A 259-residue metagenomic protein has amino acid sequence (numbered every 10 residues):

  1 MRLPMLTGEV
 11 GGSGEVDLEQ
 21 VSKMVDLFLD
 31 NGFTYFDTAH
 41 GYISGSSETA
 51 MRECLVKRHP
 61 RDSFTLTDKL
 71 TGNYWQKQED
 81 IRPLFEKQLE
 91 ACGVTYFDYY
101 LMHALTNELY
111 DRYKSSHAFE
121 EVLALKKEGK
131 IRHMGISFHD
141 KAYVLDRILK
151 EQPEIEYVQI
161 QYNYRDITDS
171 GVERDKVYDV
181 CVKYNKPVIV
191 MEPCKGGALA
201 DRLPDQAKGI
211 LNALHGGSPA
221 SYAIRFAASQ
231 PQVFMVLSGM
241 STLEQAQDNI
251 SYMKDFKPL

Functional and structural regions predicted by a protein language model:
M1-E19, K69-D80, E108-D111, D205-G217: Active-site mouth loops of central-metabolism enzymes
M1-F64, E121, K127: N-terminal binding-site loop/beta-alpha segment at the start of enzyme catalytic domains that lines or forms
S13-F28, Q76-G93, D140-K150, P219-F226: Short, acidic/polar
D26-L29, F33-T34, E53, K150-P153 (+1 more regions): Structured C-terminal cap/extension of enzyme domains
L29-D30, R52-S63, E86-T95, K126 (+2 more regions): Acidic (Asp/Glu)-rich catalytic clusters
T34-Y35, S63-K69, Y96-L101, K130-G135 (+3 more regions): Structural preference for beta-strand elements that scaffold enzyme active sites
S46-K57, Q78-L89, L109-E120, D140-P153: Distinct, well-ordered alpha-helical segments
L89-Y110: Active-site groove signature of glycoside hydrolases
